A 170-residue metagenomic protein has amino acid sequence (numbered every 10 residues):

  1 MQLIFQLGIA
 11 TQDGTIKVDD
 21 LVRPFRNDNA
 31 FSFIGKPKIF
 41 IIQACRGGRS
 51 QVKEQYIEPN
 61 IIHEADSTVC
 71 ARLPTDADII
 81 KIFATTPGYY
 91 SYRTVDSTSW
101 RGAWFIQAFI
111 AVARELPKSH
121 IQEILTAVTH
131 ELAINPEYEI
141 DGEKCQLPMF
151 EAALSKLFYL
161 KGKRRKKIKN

Functional and structural regions predicted by a protein language model:
M1-N170: Cysteine endopeptidase catalytic domains of the caspase/legumain-like
